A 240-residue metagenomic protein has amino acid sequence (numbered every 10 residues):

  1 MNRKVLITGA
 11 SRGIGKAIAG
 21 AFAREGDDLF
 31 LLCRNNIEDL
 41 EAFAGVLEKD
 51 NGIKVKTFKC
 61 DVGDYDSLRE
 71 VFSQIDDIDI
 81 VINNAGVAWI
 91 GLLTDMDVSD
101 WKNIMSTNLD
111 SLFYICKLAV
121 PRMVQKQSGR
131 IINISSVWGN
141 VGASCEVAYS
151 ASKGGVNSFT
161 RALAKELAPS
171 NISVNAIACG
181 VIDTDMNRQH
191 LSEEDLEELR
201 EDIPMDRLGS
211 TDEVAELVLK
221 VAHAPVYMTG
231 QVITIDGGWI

Functional and structural regions predicted by a protein language model:
S11-R12: Conserved glycine-rich cofactor-binding loop
L92-L93, D100-K102, L199: Substrate-binding pocket helix/loop in short-chain dehydrogenase/reductase
C116, S152: Active-site helix of classical SDR
P121, K165-P169: Alpha-helical segment proximal to the catalytic Tyr-Lys
S128, R207-I235: C-terminal substrate-recognition "lid" of short-chain dehydrogenase/reductases
S136: Residue(s) in the substrate-gating loop at a strand-loop-helix junction that position the organic substrate next
A168, S173, M228-G230: Short, small/polar-rich loop/turn modules that mediate ligand/substrate recognition or access, typified
